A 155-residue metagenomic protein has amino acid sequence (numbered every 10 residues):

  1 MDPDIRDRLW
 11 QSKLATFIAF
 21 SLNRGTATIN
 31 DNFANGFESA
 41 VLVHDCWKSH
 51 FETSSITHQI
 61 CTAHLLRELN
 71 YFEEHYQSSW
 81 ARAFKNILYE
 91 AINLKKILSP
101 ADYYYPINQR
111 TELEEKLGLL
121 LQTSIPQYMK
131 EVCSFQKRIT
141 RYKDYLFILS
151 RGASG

Functional and structural regions predicted by a protein language model:
M1-G155: Catalytic center-proximal scaffold of phosphoryl-transfer enzymes
